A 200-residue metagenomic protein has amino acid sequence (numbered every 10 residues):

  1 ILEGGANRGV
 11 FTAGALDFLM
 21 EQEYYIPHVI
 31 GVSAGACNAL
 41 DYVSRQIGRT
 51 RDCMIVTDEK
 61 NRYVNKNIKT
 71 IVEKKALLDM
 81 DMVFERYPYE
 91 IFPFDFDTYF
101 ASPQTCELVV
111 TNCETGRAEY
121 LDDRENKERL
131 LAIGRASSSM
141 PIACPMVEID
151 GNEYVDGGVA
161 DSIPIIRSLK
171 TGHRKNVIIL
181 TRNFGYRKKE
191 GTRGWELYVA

Functional and structural regions predicted by a protein language model:
I1-V32, L40-A200: Patatin-like phospholipase
